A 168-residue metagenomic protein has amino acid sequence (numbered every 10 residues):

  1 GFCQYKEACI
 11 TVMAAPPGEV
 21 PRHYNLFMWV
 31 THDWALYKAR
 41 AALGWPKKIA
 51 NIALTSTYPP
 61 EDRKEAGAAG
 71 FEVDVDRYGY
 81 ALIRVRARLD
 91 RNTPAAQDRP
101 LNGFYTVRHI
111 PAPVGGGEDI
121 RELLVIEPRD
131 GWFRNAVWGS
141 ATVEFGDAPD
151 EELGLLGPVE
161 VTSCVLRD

Functional and structural regions predicted by a protein language model:
G1-R84: Aromatic- and glycine-enriched beta-alpha-beta binding-site module
P46-D168: Interaction-surface and assembly-scaffold signal
